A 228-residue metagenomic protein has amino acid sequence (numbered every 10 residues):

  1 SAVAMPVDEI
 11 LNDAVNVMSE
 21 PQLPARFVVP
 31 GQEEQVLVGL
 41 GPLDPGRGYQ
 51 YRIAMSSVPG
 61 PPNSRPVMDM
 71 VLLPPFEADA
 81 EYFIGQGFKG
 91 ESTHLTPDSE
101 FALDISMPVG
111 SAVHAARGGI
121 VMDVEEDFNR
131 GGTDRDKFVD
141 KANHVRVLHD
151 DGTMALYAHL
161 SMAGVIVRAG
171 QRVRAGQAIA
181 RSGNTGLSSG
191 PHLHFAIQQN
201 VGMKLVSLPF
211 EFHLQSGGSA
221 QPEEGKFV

Functional and structural regions predicted by a protein language model:
M5-G48: Intrinsically disordered, low-complexity Pro/Gly/Ser/Thr-rich segments with frequent PxxP/GP/PP motifs and embedded
P30-G31, L37-A142: Surface-exposed, glycine-biased beta-strand/turn segments
M70-A78, F83-G85, H114, V139 (+2 more regions): Acidic, glycine-rich catalytic/binding loops that coordinate metals and/or anionic ligands
F83-G85, D104, V113-A115, R146-L148 (+3 more regions): Structural recognition of the beta-strand scaffold that forms the well-ordered cores of secreted hydrolase catalytic
A112-D123, I166-S182: Short, well-structured beta-strand-loop connectors
F128-D136, S182-H194: Active-site loop architecture of trypsin-fold serine endopeptidases
N143-A169: Active-site region of chymotrypsin-like
